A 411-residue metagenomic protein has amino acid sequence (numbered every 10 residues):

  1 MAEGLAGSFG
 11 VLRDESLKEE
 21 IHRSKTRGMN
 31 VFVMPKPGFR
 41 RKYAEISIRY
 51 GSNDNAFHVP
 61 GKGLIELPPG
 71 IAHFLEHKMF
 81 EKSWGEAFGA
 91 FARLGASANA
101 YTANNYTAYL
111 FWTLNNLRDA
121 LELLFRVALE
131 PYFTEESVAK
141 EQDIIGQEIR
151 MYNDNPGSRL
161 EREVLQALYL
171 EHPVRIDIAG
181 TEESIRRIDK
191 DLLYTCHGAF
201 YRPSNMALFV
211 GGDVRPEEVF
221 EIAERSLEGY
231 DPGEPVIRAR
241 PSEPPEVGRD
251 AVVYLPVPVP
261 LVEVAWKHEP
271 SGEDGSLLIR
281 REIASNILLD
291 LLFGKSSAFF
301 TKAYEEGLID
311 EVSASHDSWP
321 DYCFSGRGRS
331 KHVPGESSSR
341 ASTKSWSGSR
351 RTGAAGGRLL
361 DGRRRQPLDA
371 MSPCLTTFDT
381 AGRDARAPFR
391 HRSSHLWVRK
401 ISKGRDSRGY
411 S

Functional and structural regions predicted by a protein language model:
M1-A87, Y194-K302: His/Glu-rich zincin catalytic helix
A2-L5, E86-V236, G275-R280, S296 (+1 more regions): Charge-rich, well-structured scaffold segments of protease-associated domains
